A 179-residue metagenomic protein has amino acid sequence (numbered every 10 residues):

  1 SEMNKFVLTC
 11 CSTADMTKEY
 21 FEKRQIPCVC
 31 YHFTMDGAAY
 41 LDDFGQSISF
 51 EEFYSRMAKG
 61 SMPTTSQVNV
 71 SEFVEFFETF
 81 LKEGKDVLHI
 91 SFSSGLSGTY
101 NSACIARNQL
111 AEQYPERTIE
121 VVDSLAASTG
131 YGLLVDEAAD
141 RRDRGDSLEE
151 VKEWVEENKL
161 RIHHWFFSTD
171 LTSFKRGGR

Functional and structural regions predicted by a protein language model:
S1-E2: Short, Lys/Arg-enriched N-terminal segments with co-localized hydrophobic residues within the first ~10-30 amino acids
K5, T13-F21, I26-H32, G95-T99 (+4 more regions): Mixed-charge interfacial surface used for oligomerization/domain docking and macromolecular partner engagement
V7-E72: N-terminal glycine-rich anion-binding loop in soluble enzyme alpha/beta folds
S47-Y54, F77, L81-K82, Q109: A short glycine/small-residue-enriched secondary-structure motif
S49, V122-D123: Poly-acidic low-complexity segments
A58-L96, N101-I105, K152, L160: Glycine-rich phosphate- or other oxyanion-binding loops that anchor nucleotides, phosphorylated ligands
